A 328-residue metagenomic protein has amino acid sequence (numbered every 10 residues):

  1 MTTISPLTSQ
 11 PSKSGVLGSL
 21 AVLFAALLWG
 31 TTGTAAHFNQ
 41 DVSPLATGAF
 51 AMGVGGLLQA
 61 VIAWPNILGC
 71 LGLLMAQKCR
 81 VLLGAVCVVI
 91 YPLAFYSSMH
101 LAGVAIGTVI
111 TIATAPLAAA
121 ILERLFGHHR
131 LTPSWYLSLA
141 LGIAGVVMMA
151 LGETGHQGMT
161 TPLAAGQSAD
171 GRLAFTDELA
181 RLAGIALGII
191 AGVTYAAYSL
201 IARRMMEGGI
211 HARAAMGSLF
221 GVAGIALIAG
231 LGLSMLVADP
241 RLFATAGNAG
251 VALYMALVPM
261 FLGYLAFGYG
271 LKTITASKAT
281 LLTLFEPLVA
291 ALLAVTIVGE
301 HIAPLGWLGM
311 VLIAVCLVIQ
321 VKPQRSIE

Functional and structural regions predicted by a protein language model:
M1-G55, V86, I90-A94, Q157-R204 (+1 more regions): Glycine-/small-residue-enriched transmembrane alpha-helix faces in small-molecule transporters and effluxers
T2-G15, M52, V61, N248-G250 (+1 more regions): C-terminal-most transmembrane helix of multi-pass membrane proteins
V16-A21, A46-I62, S138-A144, A183-I190 (+2 more regions): Hydrophobic alpha-helical transmembrane segments of multi-pass integral membrane proteins, especially transporters
L28, I67-G107, T111, M148 (+1 more regions): Specific transmembrane alpha-helical segments of multi-pass solute transporters/efflux pumps, especially DMT/EamA
N39, T47, S98, L125-G127 (+5 more regions): Hydrophobic/aromatic residues within transmembrane alpha-helices of multi-pass small-molecule transporters
A46-L57, S97-W135, A191, S277-V295: Specific alpha-helical transmembrane segments that line the substrate/conduction pathway and gating interfaces
F50, G107-T114, I201-I225, A256-T296: Helix-helix packing/entry segments at the starts of transmembrane helices
Q59, L131-H156, T160-L173, I228 (+2 more regions): Hydrophobic transmembrane alpha-helices of multi-pass small-molecule transport proteins
